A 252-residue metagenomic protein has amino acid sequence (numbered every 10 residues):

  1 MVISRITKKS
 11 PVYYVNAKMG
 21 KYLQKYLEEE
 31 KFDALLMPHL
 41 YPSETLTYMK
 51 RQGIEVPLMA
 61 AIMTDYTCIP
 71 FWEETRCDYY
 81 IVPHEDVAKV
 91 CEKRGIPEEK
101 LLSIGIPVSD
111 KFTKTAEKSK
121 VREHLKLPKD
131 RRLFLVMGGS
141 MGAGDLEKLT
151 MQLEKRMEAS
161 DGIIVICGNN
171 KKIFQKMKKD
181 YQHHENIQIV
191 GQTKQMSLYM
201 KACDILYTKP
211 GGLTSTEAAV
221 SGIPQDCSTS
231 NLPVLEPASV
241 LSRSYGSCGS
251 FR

Functional and structural regions predicted by a protein language model:
M1-E29: Conserved N-terminal ligand/cofactor-binding loop architecture of enzyme catalytic domains
Y22-L35, E44-A60: Glycosyltransferases and closely related glycan-assembly transferases that use nucleotide-activated donors
K31, T75-R76, K201-A202: Alpha-helix C-terminal capping/helix-to-coil transition sites in glycosyltransferase folds
E55, P70-Y80: A conserved, positively charged/aromatic
D78-L133, G138-S140: A nucleotide-sugar donor-handling region in carbohydrate enzymes
K118-K120, L127-C203: Donor-nucleotide binding loops and adjacent catalytic segments primarily of GT-B fold Leloir glycosyltransferases
Q195-P237: A donor-sugar binding/catalytic signature common to diverse glycosyltransferases and related nucleotide-sugar
L232-R252: Change "using UDP/GDP/dTDP sugars" to "using nucleotide sugars
